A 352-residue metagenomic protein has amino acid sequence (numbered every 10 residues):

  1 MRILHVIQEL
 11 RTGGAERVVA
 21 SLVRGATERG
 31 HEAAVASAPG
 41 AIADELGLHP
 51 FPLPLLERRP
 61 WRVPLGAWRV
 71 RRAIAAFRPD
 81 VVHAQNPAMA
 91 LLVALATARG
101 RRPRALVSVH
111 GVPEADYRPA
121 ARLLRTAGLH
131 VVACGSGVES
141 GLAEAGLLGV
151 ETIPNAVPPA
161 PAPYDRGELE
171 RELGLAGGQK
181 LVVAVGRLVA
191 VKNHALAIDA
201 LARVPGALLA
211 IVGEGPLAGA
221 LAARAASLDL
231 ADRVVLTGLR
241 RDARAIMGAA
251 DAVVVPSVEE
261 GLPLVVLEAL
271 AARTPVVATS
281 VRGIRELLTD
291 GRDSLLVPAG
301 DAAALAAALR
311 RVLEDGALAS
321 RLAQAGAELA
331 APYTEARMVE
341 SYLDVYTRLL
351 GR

Functional and structural regions predicted by a protein language model:
H5-L65: N-terminal strand-loop element at the rim of the active site of nucleotide-sugar-dependent glycosyltransferases
G13-S21, K180-R203, A207, P216-A223 (+2 more regions): A conserved mid-protein helix/loop that constitutes part of the nucleotide-sugar donor-binding site
A84-A90: Short His-centered aromatic/hydrophobic patch
A105-A133, A145: A conserved, positively charged/aromatic
A162-L175, L318, S341: A short helix/loop element that forms part of the nucleotide-sugar donor recognition site in Leloir-type
L239, V258: Aromatic "clamp/platform" in nucleotide-sugar-dependent glycosyltransferases that forms part of the donor/acceptor
P275-A278, L288: Short hydrophobic beta-strand element within catalytic cores of glycosyltransferases and related nucleotide-activated
D290-G291, L295-A302, R311-A317, A331: Conserved acidic donor-binding segment of nucleotide-sugar-dependent glycosyltransferases
